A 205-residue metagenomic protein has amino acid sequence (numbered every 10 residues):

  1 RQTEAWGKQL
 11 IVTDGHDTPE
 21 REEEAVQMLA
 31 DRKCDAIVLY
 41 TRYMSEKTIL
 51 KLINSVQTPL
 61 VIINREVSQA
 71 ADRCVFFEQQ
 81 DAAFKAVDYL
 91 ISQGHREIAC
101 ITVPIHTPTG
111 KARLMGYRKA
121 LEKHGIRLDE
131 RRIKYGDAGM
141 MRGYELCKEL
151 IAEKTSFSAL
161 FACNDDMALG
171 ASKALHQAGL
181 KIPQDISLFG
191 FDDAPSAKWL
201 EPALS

Functional and structural regions predicted by a protein language model:
R1-D88, S92, A152, S156: Alpha-helical recognition/docking segments in bacterial nutrient-uptake and carbohydrate-utilization systems
A5-W6, V56, L121-L128, E153-S156 (+1 more regions): Short helix-capping segments at alpha-helix termini
V12-R21, R65, C74-K85, I101-K148 (+2 more regions): Hinge/beta->alpha junction and helix N-cap segments in small-molecule ligand-binding domains
A30-C34, G94-E97, R127-D129, S156 (+2 more regions): Short loop/turn motifs at secondary-structure junctions
K33-T41, A99-I101, I133, K154-N164 (+1 more regions): Periplasmic-binding protein-like
L146-S205: Flexible loop/turn connectors
